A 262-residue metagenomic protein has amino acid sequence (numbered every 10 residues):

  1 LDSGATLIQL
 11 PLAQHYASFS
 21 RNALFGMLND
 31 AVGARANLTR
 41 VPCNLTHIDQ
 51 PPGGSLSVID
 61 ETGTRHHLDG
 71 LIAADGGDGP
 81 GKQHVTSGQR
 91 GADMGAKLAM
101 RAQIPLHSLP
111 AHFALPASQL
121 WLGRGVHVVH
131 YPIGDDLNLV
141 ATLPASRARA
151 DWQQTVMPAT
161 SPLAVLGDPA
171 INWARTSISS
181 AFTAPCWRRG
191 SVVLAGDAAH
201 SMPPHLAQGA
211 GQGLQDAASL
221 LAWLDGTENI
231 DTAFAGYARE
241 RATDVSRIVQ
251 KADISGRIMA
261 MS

Functional and structural regions predicted by a protein language model:
L1-T86, R90-P105, S146-A150: Conserved N-terminal helical subregion
P51-P52, R124, I133, R188: Structural motif
H67, D136, G190-S191: Conserved catalytic motifs of the protein kinase core domain
I72-A73, H130, W152, N172-I258: Conserved mid-domain beta->alpha element of the FAD-binding
G79, A99-R101, V126-V129, A199-H200: Histidine-centered metal-chelating micro-motifs
D93-K97, A114-A117, P158-R175: A short coil-to-beta-strand element that immediately follows conserved catalytic motifs
L106-F113, G226-T227: Short helix-loop capping/hinge motifs at secondary-structure junctions, enriched in acidic/polar residues
P116-A148, V156-M157: Active-site substrate-recognition segment that forms the wall of the catalytic cavity or substrate channel
